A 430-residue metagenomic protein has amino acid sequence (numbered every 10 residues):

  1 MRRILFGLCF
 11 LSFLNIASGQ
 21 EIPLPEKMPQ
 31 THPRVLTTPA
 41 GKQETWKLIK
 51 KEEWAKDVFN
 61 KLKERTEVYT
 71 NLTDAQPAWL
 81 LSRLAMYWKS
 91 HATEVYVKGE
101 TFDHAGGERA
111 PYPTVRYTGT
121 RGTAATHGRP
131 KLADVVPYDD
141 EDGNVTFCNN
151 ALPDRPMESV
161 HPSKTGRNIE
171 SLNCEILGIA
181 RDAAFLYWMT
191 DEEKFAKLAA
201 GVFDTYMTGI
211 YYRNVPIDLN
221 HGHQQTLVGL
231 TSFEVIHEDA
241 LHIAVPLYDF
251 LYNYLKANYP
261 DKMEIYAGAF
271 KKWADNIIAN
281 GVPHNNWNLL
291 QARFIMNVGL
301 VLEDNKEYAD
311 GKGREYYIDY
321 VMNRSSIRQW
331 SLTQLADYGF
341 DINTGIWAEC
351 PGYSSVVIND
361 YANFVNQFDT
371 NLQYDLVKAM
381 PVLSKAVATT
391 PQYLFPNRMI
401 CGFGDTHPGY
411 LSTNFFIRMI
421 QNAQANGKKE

Functional and structural regions predicted by a protein language model:
M1-E21: Bacterial Sec-dependent N-terminal signal peptides
Q20-L300, A362: Extracellular glycan-targeting catalytic surfaces
K50, Q291, V298-M322: Alpha-helical interaction scaffolds
M86, S90, L219-V235, L290-V298 (+2 more regions): Carbohydrate-binding/catalytic loop surfaces
K164-R167, A257-D261, D275-P283, N305 (+2 more regions): Active-site-adjacent structural elements in folded domains
T205, F250, N297-Y308, N323-S331: Glycine-rich, acidic and aromatic/proline-enriched surface loops and short helix-turn segments that act as binding
T231-V235, V282-N286, K312, Y316 (+2 more regions): Alpha-helix capping and helix-loop boundary segments enriched in small/acidic/polar residues
G352-E430: Carbohydrate-active enzyme catalytic cores, enriched for enzymes that act on polyanionic acidic polysaccharides
